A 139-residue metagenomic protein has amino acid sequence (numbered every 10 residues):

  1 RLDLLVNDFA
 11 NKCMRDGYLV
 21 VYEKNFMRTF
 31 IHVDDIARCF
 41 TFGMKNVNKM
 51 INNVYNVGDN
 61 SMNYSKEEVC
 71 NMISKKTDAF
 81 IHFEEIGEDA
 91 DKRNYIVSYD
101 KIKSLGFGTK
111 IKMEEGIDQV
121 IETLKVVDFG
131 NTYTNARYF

Functional and structural regions predicted by a protein language model:
R1-L4: Flexible, glycine-rich beta-alpha linker
C13-F139: C-terminal substrate-binding subdomain of Rossmann-fold SDR/epimerase-dehydratase oxidoreductases
